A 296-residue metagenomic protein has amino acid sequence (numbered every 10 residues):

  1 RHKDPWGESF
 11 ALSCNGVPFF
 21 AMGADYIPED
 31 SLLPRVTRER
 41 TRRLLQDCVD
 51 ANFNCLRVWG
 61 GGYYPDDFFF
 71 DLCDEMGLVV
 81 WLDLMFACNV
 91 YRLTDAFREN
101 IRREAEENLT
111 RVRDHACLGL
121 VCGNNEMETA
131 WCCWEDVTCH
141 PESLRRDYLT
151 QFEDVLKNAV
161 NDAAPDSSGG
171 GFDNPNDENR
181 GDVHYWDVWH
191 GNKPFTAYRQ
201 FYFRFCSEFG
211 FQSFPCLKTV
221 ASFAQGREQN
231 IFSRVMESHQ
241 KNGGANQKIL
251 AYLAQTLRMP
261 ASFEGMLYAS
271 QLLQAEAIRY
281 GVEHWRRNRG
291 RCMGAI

Functional and structural regions predicted by a protein language model:
R1-N89, R98-L120, S238-I278: Active-site-adjacent substrate/metal-binding segments within catalytic domains of carbohydrate-active enzymes
E29, N89, W131-C132, F214: Conserved protein kinase catalytic core
G62-Y64, F86-C88, M127, G169-G171 (+1 more regions): Active-site-proximal loop/turn and secondary-structure-junction residues that shape catalytic pockets, frequently
L72-G77, V90-N176, L273-E276: Active-site neighborhood of glycoside hydrolase catalytic domains
W81, N124, C206: Generic enzyme active-site microenvironment
V121, N158-V160, D166-I296: Substrate-binding clefts and catalytic carboxylate motifs of secreted carbohydrate-active enzymes
